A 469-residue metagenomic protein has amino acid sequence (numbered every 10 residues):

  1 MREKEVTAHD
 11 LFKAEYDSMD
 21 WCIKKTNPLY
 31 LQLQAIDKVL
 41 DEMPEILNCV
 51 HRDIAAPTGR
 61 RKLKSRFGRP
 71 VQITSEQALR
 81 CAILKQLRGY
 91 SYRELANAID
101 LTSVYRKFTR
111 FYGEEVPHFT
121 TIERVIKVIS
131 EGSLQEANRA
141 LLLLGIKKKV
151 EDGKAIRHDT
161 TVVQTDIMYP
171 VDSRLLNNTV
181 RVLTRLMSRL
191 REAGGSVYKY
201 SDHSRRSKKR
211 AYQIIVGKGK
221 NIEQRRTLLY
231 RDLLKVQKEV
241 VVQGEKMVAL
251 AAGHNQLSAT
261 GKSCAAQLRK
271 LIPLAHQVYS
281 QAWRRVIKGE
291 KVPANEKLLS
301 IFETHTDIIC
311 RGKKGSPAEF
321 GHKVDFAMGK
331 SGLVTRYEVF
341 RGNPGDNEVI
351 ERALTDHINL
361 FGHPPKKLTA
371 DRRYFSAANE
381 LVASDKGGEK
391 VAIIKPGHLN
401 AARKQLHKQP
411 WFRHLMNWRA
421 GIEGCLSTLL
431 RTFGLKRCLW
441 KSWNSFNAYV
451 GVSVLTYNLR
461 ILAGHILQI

Functional and structural regions predicted by a protein language model:
M1-D53, Q468: Charged, often Cys/His-bearing segments associated with DNA-binding zinc-finger transcription factors
Y30-I83: Basic, short loop/linker segments at the boundary and entry of helix-turn-helix/winged-helix-like folds
L63-S75, G89-L134, I146, I156: Trp/Phe/Arg-rich N-terminal binding region typifying the photolyase-homology
C81, L95, V116-I122, D152-Q164 (+7 more regions): Short, conserved catalytic/metal-binding motifs centered on acidic residues
Y112-E303: Active-site- or DNA-interface-adjacent structural scaffold in DNA-acting proteins
L268-L274, P410-I469: Basic, amphipathic alpha-helical segments enriched in Lys/Arg and hydrophobic/aromatic residues
H305, K313-L360: Electropositive, glycine- and tryptophan-enriched low-complexity nucleic-acid-binding patches
K367, R372-L439: Helix-centered, glycine/charged polyanion-binding patches within enzymatic domains that contact phosphate-containing
